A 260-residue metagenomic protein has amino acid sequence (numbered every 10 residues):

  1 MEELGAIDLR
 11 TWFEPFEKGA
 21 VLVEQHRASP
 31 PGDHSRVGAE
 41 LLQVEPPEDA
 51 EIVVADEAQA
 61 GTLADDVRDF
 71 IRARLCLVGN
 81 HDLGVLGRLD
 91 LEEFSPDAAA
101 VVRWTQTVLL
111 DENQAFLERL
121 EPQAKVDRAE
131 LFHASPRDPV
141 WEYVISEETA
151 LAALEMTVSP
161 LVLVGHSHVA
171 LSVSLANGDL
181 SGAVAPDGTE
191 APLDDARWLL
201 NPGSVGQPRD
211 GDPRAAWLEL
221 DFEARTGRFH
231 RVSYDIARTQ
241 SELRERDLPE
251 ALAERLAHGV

Functional and structural regions predicted by a protein language model:
M1-A50, A55-D56, A60: Divalent metal-dependent catalytic cores for phosphoryl transfer on phosphate-bearing substrates
V21, Q123-V126, A170-S174, A216-L220: Short beta-strand scaffold segments in enzyme catalytic cores
E48-E51, A58-D69, R244, E250: N-terminal active-site segment of His-dependent metallophosphoesterases
E51, A58, L75-N80, L161-H166 (+1 more regions): Active-site neighborhood of phospho(di)ester-bond hydrolases with catalytic His/Asp-centered motifs
G61, H81-L86, K125, R137-P139 (+2 more regions): Active-site environment of divalent metal-dependent phosphoester hydrolases
I71-F132, R137-V158: Active-site neighborhood of divalent metal-dependent phosphoester bond hydrolases
E147-G188, R197-L199: Anionic-ligand binding region
N177-V260: Acidic, His/Gly-rich catalytic cores of divalent-metal-dependent hydrolytic chemistry
